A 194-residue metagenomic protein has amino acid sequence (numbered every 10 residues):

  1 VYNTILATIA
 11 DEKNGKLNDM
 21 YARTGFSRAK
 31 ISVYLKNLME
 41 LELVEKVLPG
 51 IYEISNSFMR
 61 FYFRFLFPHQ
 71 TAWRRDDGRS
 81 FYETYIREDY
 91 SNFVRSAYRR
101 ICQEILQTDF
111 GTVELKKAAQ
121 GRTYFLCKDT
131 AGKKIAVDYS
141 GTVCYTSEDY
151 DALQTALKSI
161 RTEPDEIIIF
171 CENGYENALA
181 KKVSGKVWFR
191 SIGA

Functional and structural regions predicted by a protein language model:
V1-Q120: Accessory nucleic acid-recognition modules appended to NTPase machines
K13-K16, I160-E166: Short, surface-exposed connector motifs at secondary-structure boundaries
K16, C144-Y150, E176, W188-S191: A diffuse structural propensity rather than consistent per-protein peaks
F67-P68, A152, K182-G185: Short, glycine/charged-enriched secondary-structure capping and boundary segments
A72-W73, R95, R99, Q103-E104 (+6 more regions): Terminal low-complexity regulatory extensions
L106, T123-K158, I167: Conserved catalytic cores of phosphodiester-cleaving nucleases, focusing on short active-site segments
I168-A194: Domain-level recognition of nuclease-like catalytic cores that cleave nucleotide substrates
